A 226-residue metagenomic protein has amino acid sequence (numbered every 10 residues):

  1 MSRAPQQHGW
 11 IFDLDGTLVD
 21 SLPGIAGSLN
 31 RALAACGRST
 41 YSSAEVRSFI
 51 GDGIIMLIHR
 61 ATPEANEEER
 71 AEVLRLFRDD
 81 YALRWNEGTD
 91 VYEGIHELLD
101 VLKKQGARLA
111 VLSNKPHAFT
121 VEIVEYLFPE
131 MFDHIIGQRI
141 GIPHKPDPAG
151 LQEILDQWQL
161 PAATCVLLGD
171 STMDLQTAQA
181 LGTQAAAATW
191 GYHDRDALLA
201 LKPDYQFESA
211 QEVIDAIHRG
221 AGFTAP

Functional and structural regions predicted by a protein language model:
R3-E97, Q105, A118: N-terminal helical cap/lid subdomain that shapes the substrate entry/recognition surface in HAD-like hydrolases
E87-D90, P116-L167, T172-L181, R195-L199: Substrate-recognition "cap/lid" segment bordering the active-site pocket of phosphatases
T183, K202-P203: As written
T189: Nucleotide-sugar donor-binding loop of glycosyltransferases
Y205-S209: Short acidic-hydrophobic, aromatic-tinged amphipathic segments that line or gate anion-handling sites
